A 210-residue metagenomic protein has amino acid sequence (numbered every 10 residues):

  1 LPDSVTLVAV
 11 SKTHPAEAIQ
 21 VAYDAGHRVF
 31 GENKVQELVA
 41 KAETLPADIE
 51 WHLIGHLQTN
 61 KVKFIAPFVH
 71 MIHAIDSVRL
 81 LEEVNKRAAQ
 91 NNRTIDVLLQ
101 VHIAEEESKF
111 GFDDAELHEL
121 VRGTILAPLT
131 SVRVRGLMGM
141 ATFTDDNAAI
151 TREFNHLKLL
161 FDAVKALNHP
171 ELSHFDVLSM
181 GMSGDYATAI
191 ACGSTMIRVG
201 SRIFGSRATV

Functional and structural regions predicted by a protein language model:
L1-G184, I190-C192, F204-S206: Conserved alpha/beta-domain cores
S194-V210: Gly/Pro- and small hydrophobic-enriched strand-loop and loop-to-helix capping segments that sit at the rims
